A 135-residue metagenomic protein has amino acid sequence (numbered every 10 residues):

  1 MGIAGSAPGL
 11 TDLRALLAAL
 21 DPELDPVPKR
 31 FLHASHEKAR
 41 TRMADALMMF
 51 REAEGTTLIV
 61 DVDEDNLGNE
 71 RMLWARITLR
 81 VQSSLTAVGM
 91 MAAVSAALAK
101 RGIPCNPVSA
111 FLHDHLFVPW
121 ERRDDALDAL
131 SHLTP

Functional and structural regions predicted by a protein language model:
M1-A97: Regulatory modules associated with amino-acid/nitrogen control
D45-L47, G102-P107: A short linear hydrophobic-aromatic micro-motif
F50-A53, R123-P135: Charge-rich, low-aromatic oligomerization/scaffolding segments with amphipathic character
V62-D65, P119-D125: Helix N-cap motif at beta-to-alpha junctions
A75-Q82, N106-V108, T134-P135: Conserved short beta-strand edge segments in small beta-sheet-based binding/regulatory domains
V94-A97, R101-I103, A129-L133: Generic non-transmembrane alpha-helical segments
S109-H113, R122: Structural preference for solvent-exposed beta-strand-turn elements and adjacent flexible terminal/loop segments within
L116: Phosphate/ribose-phosphate-bearing ligand recognition and processing surfaces, centered on ADP-ribose/NAD(+/P+) systems
